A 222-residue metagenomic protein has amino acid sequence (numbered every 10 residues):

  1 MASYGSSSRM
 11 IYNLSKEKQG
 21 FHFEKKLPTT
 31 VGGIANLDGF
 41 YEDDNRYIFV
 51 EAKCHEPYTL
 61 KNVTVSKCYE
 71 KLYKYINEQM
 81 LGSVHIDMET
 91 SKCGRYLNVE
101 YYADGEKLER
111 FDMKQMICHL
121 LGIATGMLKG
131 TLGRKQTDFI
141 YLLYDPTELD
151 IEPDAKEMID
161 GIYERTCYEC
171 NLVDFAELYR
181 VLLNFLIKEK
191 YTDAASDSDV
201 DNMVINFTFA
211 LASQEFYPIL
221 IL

Functional and structural regions predicted by a protein language model:
M1-L222: Charged, terminal alpha-helix-loop-beta segments that serve as non-catalytic nucleic-acid engagement and/or assembly
